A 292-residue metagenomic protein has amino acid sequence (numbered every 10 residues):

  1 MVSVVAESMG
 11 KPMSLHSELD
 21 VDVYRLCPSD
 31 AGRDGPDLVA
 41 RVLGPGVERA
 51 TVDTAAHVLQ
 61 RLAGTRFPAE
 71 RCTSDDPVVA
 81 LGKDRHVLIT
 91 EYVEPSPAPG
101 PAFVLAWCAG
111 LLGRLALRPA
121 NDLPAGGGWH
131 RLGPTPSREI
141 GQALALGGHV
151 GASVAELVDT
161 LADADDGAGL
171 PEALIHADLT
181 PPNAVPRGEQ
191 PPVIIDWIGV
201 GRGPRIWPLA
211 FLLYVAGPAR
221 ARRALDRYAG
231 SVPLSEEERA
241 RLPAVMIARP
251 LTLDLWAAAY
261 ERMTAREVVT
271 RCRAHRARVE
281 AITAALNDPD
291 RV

Functional and structural regions predicted by a protein language model:
M1-K11: Juxta-kinase regulatory segment immediately upstream of eukaryotic protein kinase catalytic domains
S14-A40, A162-W207: Active-site acidic catalytic loop and adjacent metal/ATP-binding pocket of ATP-dependent phosphoryl transfer enzymes
R41-R85, S96-R114: A conserved alpha-helical element in kinase catalytic cores
H86-G100, S137, G141-L144, P250-V269: A glycine-centered beta->alpha junction motif in the catalytic cores of kinase/phosphotransferase enzymes
P97-A152, L170-E172, R202: A cross-family kinase active-site recognition segment
P134, L255-V292: ATP/Mg2+ or Mg2+-diphosphate-binding catalytic cores that bind nucleotide phosphates or diphosphates via glycine-rich
I206-P233, A248-A265: Active-site activation/catalytic loop segments of kinase-like enzymes and analogous catalytic loops in related
L234-M246: All-alpha amphipathic helical-bundle segments outside canonical DNA-binding/catalytic cores that form hydrophobic
